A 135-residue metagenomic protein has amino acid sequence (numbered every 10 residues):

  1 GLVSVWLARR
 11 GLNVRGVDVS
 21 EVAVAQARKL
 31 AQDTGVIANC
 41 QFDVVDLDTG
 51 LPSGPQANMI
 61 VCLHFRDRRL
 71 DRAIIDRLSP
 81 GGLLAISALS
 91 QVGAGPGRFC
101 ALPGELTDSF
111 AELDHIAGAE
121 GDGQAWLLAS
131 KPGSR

Functional and structural regions predicted by a protein language model:
G1-L12: Conserved SAM-binding loop of SAM-dependent methyltransferases across substrates and taxa, primarily the Class I
N13-D18: Conserved SAM-binding motif I beta-strand of class I
S20-V22: Conserved SAM/SAH-binding beta-strand->alpha-helix loop
A27-R28: Conserved SAM-binding loop
G35-D48: Conserved SAM-binding strand-loop segment of SAM-dependent methyltransferases
D48-M59: A short acidic, Gly/Pro-enriched loop at the edge of an enzyme's catalytic core that lines a small-molecule cofactor
F65-L78: A short, conserved alpha-helix within the catalytic core of class I
G81-A94: Conserved beta-strand signature within the Rossmann-like core of class I S-adenosyl-L-methionine
